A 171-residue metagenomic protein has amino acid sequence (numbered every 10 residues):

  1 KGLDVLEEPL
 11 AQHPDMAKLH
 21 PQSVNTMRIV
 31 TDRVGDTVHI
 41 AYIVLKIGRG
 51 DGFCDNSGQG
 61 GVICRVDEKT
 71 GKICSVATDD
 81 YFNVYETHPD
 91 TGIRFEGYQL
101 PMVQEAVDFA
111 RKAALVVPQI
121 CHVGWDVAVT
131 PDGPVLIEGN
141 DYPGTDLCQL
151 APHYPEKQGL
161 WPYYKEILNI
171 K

Functional and structural regions predicted by a protein language model:
K1-A77: Phosphate-binding site of ATP-dependent enzymes
P9-A11, A17, A41, A77 (+4 more regions): A sequence-composition feature that detects small, non-aromatic residues
Q22-V24, E105, H122: Short, well-structured alpha-helical interface segments that form or flank functional binding sites
V66-E68, T78-P89: Solvent-exposed helix/loop surface patches that form functional interfaces
N83-E105, R111, L115-I120, V129-K171: C-terminal active-site "lid" helix and adjoining low-complexity regulatory extension at the edge of ATP-using catalytic
